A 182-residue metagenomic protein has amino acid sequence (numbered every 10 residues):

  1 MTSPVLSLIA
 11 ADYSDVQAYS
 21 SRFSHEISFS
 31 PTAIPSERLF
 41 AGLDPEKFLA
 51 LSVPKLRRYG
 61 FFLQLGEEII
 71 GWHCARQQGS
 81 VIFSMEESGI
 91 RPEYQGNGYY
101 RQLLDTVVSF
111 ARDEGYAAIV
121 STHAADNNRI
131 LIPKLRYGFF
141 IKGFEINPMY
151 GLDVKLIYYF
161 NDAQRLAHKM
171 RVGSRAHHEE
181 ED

Functional and structural regions predicted by a protein language model:
M1-S21, D162-D182: Conserved N-terminal entry element of GNAT/NAT acetyltransferase domains
R22-E26, F110, P133, Y137: Alpha-helical interaction/dimerization surfaces of two-component signaling modules
S24-I82, E86, R91: Acetyl-CoA-dependent GNAT
I90, G96-S109, R136: Conserved acetyl-CoA-binding loop-helix of GNAT-fold acetyltransferases
L103, N127-I130: Conserved short alpha-helix immediately C-terminal to the canonical SAM/SAH-binding motif I of Rossmann-like
A111-A124: Conserved GNAT acetyl-CoA-binding A-motif
T122-A124, L135-L156: Conserved catalytic-core motifs of GNAT/GCN5-like acyltransferases
